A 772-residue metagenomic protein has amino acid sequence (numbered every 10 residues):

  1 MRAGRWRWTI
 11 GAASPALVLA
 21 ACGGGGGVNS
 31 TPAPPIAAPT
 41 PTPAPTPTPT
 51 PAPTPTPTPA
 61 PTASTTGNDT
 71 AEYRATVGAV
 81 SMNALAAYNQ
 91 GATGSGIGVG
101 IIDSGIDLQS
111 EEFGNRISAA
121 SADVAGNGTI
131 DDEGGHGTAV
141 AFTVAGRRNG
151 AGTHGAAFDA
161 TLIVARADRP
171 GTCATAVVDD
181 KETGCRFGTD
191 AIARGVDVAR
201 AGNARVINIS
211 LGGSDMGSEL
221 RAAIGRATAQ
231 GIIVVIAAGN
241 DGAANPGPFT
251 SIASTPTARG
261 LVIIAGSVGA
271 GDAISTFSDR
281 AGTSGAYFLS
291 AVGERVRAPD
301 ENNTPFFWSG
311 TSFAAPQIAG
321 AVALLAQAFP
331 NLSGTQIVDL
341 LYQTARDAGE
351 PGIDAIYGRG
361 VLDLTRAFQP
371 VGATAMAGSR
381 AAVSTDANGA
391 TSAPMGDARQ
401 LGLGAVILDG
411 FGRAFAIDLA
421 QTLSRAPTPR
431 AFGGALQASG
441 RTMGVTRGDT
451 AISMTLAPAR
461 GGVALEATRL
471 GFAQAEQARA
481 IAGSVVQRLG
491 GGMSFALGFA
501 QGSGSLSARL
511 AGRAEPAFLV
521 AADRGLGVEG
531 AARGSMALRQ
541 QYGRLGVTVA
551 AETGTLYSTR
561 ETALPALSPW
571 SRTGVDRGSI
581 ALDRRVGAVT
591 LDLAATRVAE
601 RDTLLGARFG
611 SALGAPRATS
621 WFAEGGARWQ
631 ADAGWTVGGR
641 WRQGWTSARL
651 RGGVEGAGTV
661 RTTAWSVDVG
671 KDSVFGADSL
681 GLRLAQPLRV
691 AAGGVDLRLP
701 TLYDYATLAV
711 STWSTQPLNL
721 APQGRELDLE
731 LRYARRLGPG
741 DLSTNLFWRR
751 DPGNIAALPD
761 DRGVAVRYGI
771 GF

Functional and structural regions predicted by a protein language model:
G23-G96, E111-N115: Protease zymogen maturation seam
G23-P35, T93, A167-R259, E301-S309 (+1 more regions): Substrate-binding/access-modulating region of protease and related hydrolase catalytic domains
P61-S64, L85-A119, N127-G188, A258-L261 (+2 more regions): Subtilisin-like serine protease catalytic core
S64, A71-A79, N83, D197 (+4 more regions): C-terminal subdomain of the subtilisin-like protease fold in secreted/lumenal serine endopeptidases
E111, S251-A323, Q327: Extracellular S/T/G-rich loop segment that most often corresponds to the catalytic His/Ser-adjacent loop
T143-V144, A165-D168, R205, V292-R359: Hydrolase catalytic cores
A514-G525, L564-R572, D583, D592-R617 (+3 more regions): Outer membrane beta-barrel transmembrane domains
S679, P759-F772: Outer-membrane beta-barrel "beta-signal"
